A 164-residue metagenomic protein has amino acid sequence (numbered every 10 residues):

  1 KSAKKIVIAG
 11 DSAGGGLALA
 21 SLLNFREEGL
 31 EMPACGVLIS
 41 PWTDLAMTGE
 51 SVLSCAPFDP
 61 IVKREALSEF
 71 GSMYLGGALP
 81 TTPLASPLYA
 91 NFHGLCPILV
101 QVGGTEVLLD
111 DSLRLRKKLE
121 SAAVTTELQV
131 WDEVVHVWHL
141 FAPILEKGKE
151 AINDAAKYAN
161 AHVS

Functional and structural regions predicted by a protein language model:
K1-S164: Alpha/beta-hydrolase superfamily serine-hydrolase fold, recognizing
